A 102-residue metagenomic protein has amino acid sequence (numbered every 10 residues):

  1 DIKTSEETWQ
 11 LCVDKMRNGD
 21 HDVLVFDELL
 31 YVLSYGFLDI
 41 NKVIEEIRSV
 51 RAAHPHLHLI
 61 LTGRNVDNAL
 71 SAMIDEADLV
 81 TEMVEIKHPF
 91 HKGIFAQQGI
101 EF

Functional and structural regions predicted by a protein language model:
E7, L11-R17, E28-F102: Replace "adjacent to P-loop NTPase cores in ATP/GTP-dependent enzymes" with "adjacent to NTP-binding cores
